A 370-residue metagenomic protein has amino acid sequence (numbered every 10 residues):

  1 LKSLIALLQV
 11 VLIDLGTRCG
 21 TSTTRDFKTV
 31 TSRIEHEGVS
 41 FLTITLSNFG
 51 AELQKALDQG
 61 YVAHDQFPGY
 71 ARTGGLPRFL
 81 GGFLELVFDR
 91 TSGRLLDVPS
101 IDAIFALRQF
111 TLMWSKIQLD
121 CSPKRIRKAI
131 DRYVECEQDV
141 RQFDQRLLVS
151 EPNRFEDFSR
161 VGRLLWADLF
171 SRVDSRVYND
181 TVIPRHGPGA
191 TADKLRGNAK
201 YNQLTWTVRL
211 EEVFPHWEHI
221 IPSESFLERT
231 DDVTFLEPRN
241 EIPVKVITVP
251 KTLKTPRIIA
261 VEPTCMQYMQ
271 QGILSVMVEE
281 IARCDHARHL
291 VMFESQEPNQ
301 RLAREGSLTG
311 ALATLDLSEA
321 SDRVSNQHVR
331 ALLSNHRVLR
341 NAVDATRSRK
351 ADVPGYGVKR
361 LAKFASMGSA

Functional and structural regions predicted by a protein language model:
L1-K245: Non-catalytic, polymerase-adjacent accessory regions of viral genome-replication enzymes
P215-I220, E224-A370: Core nucleotidyl-transferase/polymerase catalytic module
